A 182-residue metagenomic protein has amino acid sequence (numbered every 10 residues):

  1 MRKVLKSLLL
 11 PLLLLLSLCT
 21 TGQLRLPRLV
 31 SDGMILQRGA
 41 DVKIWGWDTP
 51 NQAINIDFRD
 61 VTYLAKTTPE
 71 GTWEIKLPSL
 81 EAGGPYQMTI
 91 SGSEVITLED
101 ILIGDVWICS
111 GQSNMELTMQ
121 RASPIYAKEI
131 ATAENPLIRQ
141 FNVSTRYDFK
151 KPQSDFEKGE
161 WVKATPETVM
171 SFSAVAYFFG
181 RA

Functional and structural regions predicted by a protein language model:
M1, G22-Q23: Absolute protein N-terminus
M1-L9: Bacterial N-terminal signal peptides that target proteins for export
Q23-A182: Cell-envelope and extracellular/periplasmic
